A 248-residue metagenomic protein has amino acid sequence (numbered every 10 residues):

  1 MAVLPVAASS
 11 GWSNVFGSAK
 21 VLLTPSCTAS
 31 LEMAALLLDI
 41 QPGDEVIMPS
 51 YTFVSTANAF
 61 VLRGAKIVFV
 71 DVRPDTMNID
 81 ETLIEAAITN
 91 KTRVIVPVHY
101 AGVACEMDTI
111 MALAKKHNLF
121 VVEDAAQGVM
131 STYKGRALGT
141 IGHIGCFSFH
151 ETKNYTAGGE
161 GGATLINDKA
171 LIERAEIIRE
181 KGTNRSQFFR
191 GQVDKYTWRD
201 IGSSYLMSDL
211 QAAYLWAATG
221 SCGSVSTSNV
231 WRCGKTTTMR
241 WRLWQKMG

Functional and structural regions predicted by a protein language model:
M1-V15, L215-S228: Short, compositionally biased segments
P5, S10-A34, M48-V54, V70-D71: Short loop-beta-helix segment that forms the pyridoxal 5′-phosphate
N14, L36-A125, T132: PLP-dependent aminotransferase-like
E32, A57-N58, C105-D108, E173 (+2 more regions): Alpha-helical elements of the RecA-like P-loop NTPase motor core of helicases
G128-K134, I141-G248: Active-site region of PLP-dependent enzymes
